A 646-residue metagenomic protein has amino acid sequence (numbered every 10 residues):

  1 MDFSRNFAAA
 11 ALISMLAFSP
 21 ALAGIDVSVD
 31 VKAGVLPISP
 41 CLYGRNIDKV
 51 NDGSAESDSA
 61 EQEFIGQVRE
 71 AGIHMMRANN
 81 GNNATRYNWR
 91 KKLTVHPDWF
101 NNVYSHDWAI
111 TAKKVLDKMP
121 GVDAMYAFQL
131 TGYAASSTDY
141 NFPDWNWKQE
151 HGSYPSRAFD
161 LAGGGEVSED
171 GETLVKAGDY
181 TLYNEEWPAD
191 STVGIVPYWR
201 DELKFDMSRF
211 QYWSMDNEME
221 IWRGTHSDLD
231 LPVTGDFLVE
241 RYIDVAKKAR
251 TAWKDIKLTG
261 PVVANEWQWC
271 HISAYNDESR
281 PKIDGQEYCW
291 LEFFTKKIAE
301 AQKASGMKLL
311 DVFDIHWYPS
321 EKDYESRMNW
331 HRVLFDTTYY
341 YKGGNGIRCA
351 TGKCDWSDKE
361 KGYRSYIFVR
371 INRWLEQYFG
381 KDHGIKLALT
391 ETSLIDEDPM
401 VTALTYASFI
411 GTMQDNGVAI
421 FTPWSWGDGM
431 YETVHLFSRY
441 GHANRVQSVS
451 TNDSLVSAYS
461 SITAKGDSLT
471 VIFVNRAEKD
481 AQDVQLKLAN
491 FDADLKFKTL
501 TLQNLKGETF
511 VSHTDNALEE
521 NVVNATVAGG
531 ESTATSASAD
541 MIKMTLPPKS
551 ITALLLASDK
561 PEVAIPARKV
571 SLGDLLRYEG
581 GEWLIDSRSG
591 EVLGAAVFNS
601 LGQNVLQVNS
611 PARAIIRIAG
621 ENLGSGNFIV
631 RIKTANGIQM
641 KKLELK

Functional and structural regions predicted by a protein language model:
A10-S19: Bacterial N-terminal signal peptides
G24-N329: N-terminal catalytic cores of secreted or lumenal carbohydrate-active enzymes
Y180-T181, D492-P547: Acidic, Ser/Thr/Pro-rich beta/coil linker or hinge segments at domain junctions
I243-K247, T251, S320-S393: Glycoside hydrolase catalytic-domain groove-lining segments
Y324, D382-D467: Aromatic/acidic polysaccharide-binding cleft in carbohydrate-active enzymes
S454-L495, L502-K506, P548-S558, F598-S600: Carbohydrate-binding surface patches
Q485-L486, M541-K543, I615-E621: Exposed aromatic-hydrophobic patches
A564-K646: C-terminal outer-membrane/trafficking sorting elements
